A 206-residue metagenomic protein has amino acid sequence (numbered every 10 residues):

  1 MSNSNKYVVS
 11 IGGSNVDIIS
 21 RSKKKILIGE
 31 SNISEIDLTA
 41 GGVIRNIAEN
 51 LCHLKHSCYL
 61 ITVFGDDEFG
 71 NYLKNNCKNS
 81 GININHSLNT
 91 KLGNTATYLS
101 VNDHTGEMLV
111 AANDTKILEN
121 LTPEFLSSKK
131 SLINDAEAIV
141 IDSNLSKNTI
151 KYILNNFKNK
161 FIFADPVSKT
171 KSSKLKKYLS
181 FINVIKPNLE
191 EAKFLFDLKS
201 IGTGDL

Functional and structural regions predicted by a protein language model:
M1-V63, E68-I82: Glycine-rich phosphate/adenosyl-contacting loop at the front of the ribokinase-like
S2-S14, N76-N89, S100-L206: Ribokinase/PfkB-type carbohydrate-kinase core domain
I61, G65, T90, D142: Residue-level recognition of the GNAT/N-acetyltransferase active site
G93-N94: Thiamine diphosphate
